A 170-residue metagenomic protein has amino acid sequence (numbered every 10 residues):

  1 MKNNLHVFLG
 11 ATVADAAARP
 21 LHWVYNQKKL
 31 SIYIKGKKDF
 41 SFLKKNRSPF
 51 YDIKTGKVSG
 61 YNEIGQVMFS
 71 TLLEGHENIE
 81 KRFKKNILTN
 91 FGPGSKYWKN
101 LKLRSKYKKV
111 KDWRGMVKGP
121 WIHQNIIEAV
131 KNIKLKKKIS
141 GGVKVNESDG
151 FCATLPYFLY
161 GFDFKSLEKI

Functional and structural regions predicted by a protein language model:
M1-I170: Structured, active/binding-site neighborhoods that engage oxygen-rich ligands
